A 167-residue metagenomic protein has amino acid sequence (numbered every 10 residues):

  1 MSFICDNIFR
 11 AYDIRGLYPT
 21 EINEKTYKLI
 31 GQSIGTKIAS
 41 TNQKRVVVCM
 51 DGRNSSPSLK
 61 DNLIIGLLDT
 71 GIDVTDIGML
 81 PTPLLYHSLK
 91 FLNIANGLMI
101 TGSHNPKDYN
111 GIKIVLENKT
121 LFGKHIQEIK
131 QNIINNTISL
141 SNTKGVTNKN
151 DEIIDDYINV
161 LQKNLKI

Functional and structural regions predicted by a protein language model:
M1-L63, D69-T70, V146-I167: An N-terminal, well-structured beta->alpha segment
Y12-I14, D51, I100-S103, I112 (+1 more regions): Fold-independent oxyanion-binding glycine-rich loops and adjacent beta-strand/coil segments at enzyme active sites
L17, T75, L116: Short, flexible active-site loop motifs that bind/organize anionic cofactors or intermediates
T36-K37, V74-I77, S103, K124-K130 (+1 more regions): Short, surface-exposed, polar/charged, turn-prone segments marking secondary-structure boundaries
S40, K44-Y109: N-terminal small/polar loop signature for handling phosphorylated ligands or for N-terminal nucleophile
I112-I167: Gly/Ser/Thr-enriched, mixed-charge loops and adjacent short helices that form phosphate/oxyanion-binding elements
